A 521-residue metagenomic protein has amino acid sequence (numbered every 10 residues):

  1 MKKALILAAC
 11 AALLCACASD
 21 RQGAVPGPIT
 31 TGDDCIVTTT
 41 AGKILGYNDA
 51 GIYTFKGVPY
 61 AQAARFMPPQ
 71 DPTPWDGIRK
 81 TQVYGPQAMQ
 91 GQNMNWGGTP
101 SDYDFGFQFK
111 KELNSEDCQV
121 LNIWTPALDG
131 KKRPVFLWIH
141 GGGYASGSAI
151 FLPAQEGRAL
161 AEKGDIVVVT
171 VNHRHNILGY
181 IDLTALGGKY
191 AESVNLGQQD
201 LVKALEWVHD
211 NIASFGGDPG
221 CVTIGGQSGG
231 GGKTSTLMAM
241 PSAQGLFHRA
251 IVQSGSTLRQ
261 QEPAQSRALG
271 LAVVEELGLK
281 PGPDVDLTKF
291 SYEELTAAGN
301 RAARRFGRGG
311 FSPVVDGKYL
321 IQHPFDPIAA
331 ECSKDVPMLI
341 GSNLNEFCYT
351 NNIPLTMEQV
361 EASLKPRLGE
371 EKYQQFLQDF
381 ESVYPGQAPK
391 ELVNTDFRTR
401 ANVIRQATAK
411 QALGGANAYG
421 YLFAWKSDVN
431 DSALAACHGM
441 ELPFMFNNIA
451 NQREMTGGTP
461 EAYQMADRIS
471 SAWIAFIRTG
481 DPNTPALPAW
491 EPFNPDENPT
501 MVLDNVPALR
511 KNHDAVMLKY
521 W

Functional and structural regions predicted by a protein language model:
M1-A4, T399: Positively charged n-region of N-terminal signal peptides that target proteins for export
L5-A9: Sec-dependent signal peptide hydrophobic core
L14-A16: C-terminal motif of bacterial Sec signal peptides marking the signal peptidase cleavage site
A18-Q198, P219, T456-I469, R478-L487 (+2 more regions): Non-catalytic accessory segments of hydrolases
D76, R267, L271-R304, G309: Accessory cap/linker subdomain of secreted extracellular hydrolases
D102-D284, K318, D326-N351, G415 (+1 more regions): Serine-hydrolase-like catalytic core of hydrolytic proteins
E293-P460, A472, T479: Substrate-gating cap/lid region and adjacent catalytic-acid/histidine neighborhood within extracellular/lumenal
N483-R510: Mature extracytoplasmic/periplasmic domains
